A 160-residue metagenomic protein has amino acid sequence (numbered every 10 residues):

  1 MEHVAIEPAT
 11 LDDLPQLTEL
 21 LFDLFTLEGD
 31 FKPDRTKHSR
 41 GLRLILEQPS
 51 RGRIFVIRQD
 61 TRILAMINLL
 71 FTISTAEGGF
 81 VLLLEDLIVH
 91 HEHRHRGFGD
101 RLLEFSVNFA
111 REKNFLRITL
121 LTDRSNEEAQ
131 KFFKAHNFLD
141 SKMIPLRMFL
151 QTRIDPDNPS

Functional and structural regions predicted by a protein language model:
M1-D12, R153-S160: Conserved N-terminal entry element of GNAT/NAT acetyltransferase domains
P8-L14, E19-G79, E85, E104 (+2 more regions): Acetyl-CoA-dependent GNAT
A9, L87-V89, T122: Hydrophobic adenine-recognition pocket in adenosine-nucleotide-binding enzymes
V89, H95-N108, A135: Conserved acetyl-CoA-binding loop-helix of GNAT-fold acetyltransferases
D100, R124-K142: Conserved active-site alpha-helix within GNAT-family acetyltransferase domains
A110-L121: Conserved GNAT acetyl-CoA-binding A-motif
A135, I144-S160: Terminal substrate-recognition subdomain of acyl/acetyltransferases
